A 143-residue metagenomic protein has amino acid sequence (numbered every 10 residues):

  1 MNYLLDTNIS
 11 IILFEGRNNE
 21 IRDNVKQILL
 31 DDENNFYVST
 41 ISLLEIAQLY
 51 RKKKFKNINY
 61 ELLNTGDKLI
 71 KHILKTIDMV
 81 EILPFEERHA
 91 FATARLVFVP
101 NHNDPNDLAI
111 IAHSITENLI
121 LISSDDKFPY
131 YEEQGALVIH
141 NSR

Functional and structural regions predicted by a protein language model:
M1-V38, F55-I70, E133, R143: Short, well-structured N-terminal submotif of metal-dependent ribonuclease cores
D6-N8, E45, D107, D125: Acidic active-site catalytic centers that drive phospho-/nucleotidyl reactions and related ester hydrolyses
D6-T7, I46, T93, S114: Generic structural signal for small/hydrophobic residues in well-ordered secondary structure, especially within
F14-E15, Y50, V97, E132: Short, flexible helix/strand-to-coil boundary loops that buttress conserved ligand/catalytic motifs in alpha/beta
N35, M79-E81, L137-V138: Conserved beta-strand segments of alpha/beta enzyme cores
T76-S124: Active-site neighborhoods of divalent-metal-dependent phosphate/nucleic-acid chemistry enzymes
I111-R143: Acidic, PIN/NYN-like endoribonuclease modules and their adjacent C-terminal/linker elements
